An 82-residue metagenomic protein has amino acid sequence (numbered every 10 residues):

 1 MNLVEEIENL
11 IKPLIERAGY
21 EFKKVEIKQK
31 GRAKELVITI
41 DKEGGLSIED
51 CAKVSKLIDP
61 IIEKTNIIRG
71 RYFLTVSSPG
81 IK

Functional and structural regions predicted by a protein language model:
M1-K82: Short Lys/Arg-rich amphipathic alpha-helical segments
